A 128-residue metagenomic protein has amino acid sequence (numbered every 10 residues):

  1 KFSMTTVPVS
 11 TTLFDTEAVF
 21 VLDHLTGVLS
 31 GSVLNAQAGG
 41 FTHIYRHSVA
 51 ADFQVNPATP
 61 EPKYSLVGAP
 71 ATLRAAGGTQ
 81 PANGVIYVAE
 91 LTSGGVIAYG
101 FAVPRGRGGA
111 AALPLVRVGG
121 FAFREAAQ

Functional and structural regions predicted by a protein language model:
K1-S3, T16, Q37-Y45, P60-S65 (+1 more regions): Generic structural motif recognizing short loop/turn segments at the entrances and edges of beta-strands
K1-T11, D52, T59, K63 (+2 more regions): Sequence/structural signature of beta-propeller domains
K1-T26, A71-S93: Short, low-complexity cationic-aromatic patches
H24-Q54, T92-R124: Extended intrinsically disordered, low-complexity coil regions enriched in Ser, Thr, Gly, Ala and often Pro
A51-F101: Short, solvent-exposed interaction modules
